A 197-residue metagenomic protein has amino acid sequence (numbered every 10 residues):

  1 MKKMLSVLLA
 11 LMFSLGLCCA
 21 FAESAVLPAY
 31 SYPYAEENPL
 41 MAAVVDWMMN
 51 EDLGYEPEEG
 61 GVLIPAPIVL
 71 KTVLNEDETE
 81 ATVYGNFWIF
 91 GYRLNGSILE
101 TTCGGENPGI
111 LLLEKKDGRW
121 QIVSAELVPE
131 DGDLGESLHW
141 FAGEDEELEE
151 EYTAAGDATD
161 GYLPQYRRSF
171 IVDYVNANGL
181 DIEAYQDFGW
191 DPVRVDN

Functional and structural regions predicted by a protein language model:
M1-M4: Positively charged n-region of N-terminal signal peptides that target proteins for export
L15-A29: Sec-dependent signal peptide cleavage junction
Y30-G61: Short, non-transmembrane alpha-helical segments in secretory-pathway proteins
P33, V123-N197: Low-complexity, intrinsically disordered terminal/linker segments enriched in charged and Gly/Pro repeats
P65-V73, P108-E114: Hydrophobic/aromatic beta-strand elements that line small-molecule binding cavities or substrate pockets in beta-rich
D77-R93: A short hydrophobic beta-strand element
W88-G91, G105-E130, Q186-R194: Active-site-adjacent structural elements in enzyme catalytic domains
G96-D117, W140, E144: Exposed beta-sheet edge and beta->alpha loop/turn motif
